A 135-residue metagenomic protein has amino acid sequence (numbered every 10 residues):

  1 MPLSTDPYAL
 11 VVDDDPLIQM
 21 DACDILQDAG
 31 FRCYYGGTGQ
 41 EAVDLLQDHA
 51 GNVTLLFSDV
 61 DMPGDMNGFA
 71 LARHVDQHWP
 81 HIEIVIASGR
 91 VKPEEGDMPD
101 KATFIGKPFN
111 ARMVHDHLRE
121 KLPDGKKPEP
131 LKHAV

Functional and structural regions predicted by a protein language model:
M1-L10, P16-L17, C23, N52 (+4 more regions): Non-catalytic signal-transmission and effector/linker regions of two-component phosphorelay proteins
P16-Y35: Two-component/phosphorelay signaling modules centered on CheY-like receiver
Y35-L55: Acidic, metal-coordinating helix/loop segments flanking the phosphotransfer/catalytic sites of two-component signaling
T38, M66-L71: Acidic catalytic/metal-coordinating carboxylates
D59-V60: Active-site residues of response regulator receiver
V85-S88: Hydrophobic/aromatic residues positioned on beta-strands within the core alpha/beta folds
K92-K101: Short loop/helix-cap segments at secondary-structure boundaries that form the rim of catalytic
